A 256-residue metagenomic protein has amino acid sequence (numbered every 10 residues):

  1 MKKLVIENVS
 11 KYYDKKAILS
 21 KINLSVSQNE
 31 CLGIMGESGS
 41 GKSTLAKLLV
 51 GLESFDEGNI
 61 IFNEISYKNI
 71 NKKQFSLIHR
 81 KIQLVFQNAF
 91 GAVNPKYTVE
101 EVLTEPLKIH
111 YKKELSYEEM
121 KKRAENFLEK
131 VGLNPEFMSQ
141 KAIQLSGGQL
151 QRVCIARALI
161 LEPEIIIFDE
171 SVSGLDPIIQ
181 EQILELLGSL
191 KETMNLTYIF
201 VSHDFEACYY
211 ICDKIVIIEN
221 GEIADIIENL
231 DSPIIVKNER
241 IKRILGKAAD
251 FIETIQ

Functional and structural regions predicted by a protein language model:
M35-E37: The feature captures the beta-strand-to-loop junction immediately N-terminal to the Walker
V50: Helix-to-loop junction immediately C-terminal to a conserved catalytic motif
G58-Y67: Conserved ABC transporter NBD signature motif
Y67-Q83, I109, S232-V236: ABC ATPase NBD coupling module
E118-E136: Conserved ABC ATPase "signature" region
K141-L145, Q149: Conserved ABC ATPase signature
C208-Y210: A short, surface-exposed alpha-helical micro-motif characterized by mixed small hydrophobic and charged/polar residues
